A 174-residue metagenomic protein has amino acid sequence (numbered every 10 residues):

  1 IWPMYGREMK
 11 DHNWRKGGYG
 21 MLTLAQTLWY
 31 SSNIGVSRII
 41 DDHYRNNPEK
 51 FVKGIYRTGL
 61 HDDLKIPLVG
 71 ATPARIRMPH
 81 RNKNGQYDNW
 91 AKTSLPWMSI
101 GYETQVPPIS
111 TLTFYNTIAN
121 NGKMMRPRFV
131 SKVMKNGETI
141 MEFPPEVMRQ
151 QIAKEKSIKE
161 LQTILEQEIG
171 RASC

Functional and structural regions predicted by a protein language model:
I1-S173: Beta-lactam-recognizing serine transpeptidase/beta-lactamase-like catalytic domain environment
